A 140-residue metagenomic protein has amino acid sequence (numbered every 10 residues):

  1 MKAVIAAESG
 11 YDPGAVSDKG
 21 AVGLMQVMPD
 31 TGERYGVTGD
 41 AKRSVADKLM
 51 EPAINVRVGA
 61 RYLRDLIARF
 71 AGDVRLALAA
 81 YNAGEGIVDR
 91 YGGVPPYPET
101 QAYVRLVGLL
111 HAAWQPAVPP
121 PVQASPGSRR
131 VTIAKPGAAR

Functional and structural regions predicted by a protein language model:
M1-R130, K135-P136: Catalytic glycan-binding domains that act on GlcNAc-containing polysaccharides
A139-R140: Extracytoplasmic/luminal low-complexity segments enriched in Pro/Gly and acidic/polar residues that act as flexible
